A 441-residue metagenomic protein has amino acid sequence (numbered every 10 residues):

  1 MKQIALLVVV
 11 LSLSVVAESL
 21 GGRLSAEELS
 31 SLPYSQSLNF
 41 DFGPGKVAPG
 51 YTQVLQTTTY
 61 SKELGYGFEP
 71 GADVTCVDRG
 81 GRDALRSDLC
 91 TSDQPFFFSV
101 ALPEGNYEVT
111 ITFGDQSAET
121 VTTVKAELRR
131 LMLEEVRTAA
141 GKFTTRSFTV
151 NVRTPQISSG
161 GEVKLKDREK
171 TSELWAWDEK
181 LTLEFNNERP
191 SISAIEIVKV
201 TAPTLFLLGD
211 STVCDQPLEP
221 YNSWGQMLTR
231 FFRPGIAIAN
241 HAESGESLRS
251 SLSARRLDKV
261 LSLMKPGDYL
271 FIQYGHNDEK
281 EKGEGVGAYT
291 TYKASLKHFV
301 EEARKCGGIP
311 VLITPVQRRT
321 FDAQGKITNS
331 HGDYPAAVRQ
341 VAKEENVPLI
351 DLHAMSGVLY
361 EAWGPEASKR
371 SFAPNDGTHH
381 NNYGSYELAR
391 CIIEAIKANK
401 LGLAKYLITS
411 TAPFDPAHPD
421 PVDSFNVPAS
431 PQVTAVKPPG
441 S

Functional and structural regions predicted by a protein language model:
A5-E18: Bacterial N-terminal signal peptides
L20-E219: Compositionally biased, intrinsically disordered or flexible polar/acidic segments
L24-S35, K46, T409, P413-D423 (+1 more regions): N-terminal pre-domain segments of enzymes
N39, I238-N240, N346-L349: Conserved beta-strand scaffold positions in the cores of enzyme catalytic domains, especially in NTP/NDP-utilizing
A126-E127, F232-P234, C306, E345: Short, structured coil segments at secondary-structure junctions
W177, E188-P190, V198-F206, T212-E301 (+2 more regions): Conserved SGNH/GDSL esterase-like catalytic core that processes O-acyl groups on lipids and polysaccharides
R255-T409, P428-S441: Alpha-helical cap/lid subdomain in secreted, periplasmic, or secretory-pathway luminal O-acyl-processing enzymes
